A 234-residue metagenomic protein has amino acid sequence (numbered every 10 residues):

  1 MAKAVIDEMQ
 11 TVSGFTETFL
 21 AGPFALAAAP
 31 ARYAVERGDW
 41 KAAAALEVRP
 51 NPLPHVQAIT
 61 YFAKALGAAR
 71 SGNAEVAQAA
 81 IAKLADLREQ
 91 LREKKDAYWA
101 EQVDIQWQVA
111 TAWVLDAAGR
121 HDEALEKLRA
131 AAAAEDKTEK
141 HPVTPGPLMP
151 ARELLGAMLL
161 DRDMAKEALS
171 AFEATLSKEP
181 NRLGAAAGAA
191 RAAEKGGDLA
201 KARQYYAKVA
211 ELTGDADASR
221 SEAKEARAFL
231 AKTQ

Functional and structural regions predicted by a protein language model:
M9-L20, L46-H55, A85-W99, A132-P142 (+2 more regions): Solenoid-like repeat scaffolds
A21, I59-A63, K95, P142-G146 (+3 more regions): Alpha-solenoid helical repeat scaffolds
A29, I59, A63, V103-Q106 (+4 more regions): "A position-specific structural signal for the A-helix of alpha-solenoid helical repeats
